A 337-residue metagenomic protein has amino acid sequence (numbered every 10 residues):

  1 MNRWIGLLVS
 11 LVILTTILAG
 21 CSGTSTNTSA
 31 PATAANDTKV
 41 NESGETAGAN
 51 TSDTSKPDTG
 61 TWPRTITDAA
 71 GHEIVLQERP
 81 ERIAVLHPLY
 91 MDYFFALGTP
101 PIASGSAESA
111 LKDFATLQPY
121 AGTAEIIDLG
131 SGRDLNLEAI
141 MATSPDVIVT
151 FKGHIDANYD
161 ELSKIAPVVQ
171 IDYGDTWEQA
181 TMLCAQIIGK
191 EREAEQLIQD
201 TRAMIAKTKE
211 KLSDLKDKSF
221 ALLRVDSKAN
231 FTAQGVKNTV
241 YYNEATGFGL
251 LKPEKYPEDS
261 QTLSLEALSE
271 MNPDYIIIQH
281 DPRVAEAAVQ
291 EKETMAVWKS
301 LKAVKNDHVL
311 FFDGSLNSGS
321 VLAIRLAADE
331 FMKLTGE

Functional and structural regions predicted by a protein language model:
N2-V9, A19-L89, E193-F220, R283-A288 (+2 more regions): Bacterial Sec-exported substrate-binding components of ABC uptake systems
A69-G71, L129-L137, P257-L265: Short helix-initiation/N-cap motifs at beta->coil->alpha
Y90-A139: A short, structured surface patch at a secondary-structure boundary
S109-K112, I155, Y173-C184, S219-V240 (+1 more regions): Extracytoplasmic ligand-binding site segments that recognize negatively charged/polar headgroups
A110, F231-S260: Alpha-helical, coiled-coil/dimerization segments enriched in small aliphatic residues
L137, S144-T150, P167, L268 (+1 more regions): Proline-aspartate-enriched helix->loop->beta-strand connector
A157-D226, N317, V321-E337: Extracytoplasmic substrate-binding proteins
P273-E337: Structured C-terminal subdomain patch of bacterial secreted/periplasmic proteins
